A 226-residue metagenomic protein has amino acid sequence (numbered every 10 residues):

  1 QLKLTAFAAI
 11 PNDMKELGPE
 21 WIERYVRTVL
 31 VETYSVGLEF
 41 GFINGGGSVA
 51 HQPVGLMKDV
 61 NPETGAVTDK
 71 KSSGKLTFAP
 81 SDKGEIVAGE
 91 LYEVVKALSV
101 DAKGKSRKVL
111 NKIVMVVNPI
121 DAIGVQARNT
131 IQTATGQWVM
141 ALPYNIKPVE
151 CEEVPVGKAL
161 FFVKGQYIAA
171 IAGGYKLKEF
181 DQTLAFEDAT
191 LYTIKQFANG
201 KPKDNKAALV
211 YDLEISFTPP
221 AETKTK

Functional and structural regions predicted by a protein language model:
Q1-L2, L184: Short glycine/proline-enriched loop/turn "hinge" motifs that connect secondary-structure elements and lie
K3-V94, P219-T225: Alpha-helical scaffold segments that mediate packing/assembly in large oligomeric complexes
A9, D13, Q182-L184, F197-N199: Active-site loop/lid in soluble adenylation, ligation, and acyl-transfer enzymes
L17-P19, G124-Q126, I171, K201-K203: Short helix/loop capping segments that flank catalytic or ligand/cofactor-binding pockets
Y25-R27, E32, I43, G47 (+7 more regions): General N-terminal targeting signals
V36-I43, G47, G104-N111, K201: Intrinsically disordered or highly flexible coil/loop and linker segments, enriched in small and charged/polar residues
G55-A185, T190, Q196, E222-K226: Extended oligomerization regions of viral-like shell subunits
K201, K206-K226: Structural signal for terminal/edge beta-strands and the immediately following C-terminal loop/tail that closes
